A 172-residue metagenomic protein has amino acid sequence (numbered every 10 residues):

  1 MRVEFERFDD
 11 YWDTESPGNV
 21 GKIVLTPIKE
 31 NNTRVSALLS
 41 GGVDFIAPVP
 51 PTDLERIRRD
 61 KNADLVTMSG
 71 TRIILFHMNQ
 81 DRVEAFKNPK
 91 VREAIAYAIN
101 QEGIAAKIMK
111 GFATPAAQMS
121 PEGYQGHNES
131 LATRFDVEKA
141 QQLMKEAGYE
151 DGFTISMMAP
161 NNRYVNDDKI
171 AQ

Functional and structural regions predicted by a protein language model:
M1-T33, T52-I73, E138, N161: Aromatic-rich, solvent-exposed beta-strand/loop patch
R2-D9, V66, K87-Q172: Append "and occasionally in soluble cytosolic enzymes with long acidic Gly/Pro-rich linkers
V20-I23, S40, I73-L75, G152-T154: Short, solvent-exposed beta-strand edge segments and adjacent coil->beta transition regions
T26-I28, G41, N79-D81, M158-N162: Short strand-loop junctions, especially beta-strand C-caps/beta-turns that link beta-sheets to coils or alpha-helices
N32-G42, R56-D60, K90, K169-Q172: Short helices/loops that flank or line small-molecule/ion binding pockets
V43-V49: Paired acidic/hydrophobic, glycine-rich loop segments that form the ligand-binding mouth/hinge of periplasmic-binding
V49-P50, G70-R72, G111-T114: Short, solvent-exposed turn/loop segments enriched in Gly/Ser/Thr/Pro and often Arg
G70-V83: Periplasmic solute-binding protein
